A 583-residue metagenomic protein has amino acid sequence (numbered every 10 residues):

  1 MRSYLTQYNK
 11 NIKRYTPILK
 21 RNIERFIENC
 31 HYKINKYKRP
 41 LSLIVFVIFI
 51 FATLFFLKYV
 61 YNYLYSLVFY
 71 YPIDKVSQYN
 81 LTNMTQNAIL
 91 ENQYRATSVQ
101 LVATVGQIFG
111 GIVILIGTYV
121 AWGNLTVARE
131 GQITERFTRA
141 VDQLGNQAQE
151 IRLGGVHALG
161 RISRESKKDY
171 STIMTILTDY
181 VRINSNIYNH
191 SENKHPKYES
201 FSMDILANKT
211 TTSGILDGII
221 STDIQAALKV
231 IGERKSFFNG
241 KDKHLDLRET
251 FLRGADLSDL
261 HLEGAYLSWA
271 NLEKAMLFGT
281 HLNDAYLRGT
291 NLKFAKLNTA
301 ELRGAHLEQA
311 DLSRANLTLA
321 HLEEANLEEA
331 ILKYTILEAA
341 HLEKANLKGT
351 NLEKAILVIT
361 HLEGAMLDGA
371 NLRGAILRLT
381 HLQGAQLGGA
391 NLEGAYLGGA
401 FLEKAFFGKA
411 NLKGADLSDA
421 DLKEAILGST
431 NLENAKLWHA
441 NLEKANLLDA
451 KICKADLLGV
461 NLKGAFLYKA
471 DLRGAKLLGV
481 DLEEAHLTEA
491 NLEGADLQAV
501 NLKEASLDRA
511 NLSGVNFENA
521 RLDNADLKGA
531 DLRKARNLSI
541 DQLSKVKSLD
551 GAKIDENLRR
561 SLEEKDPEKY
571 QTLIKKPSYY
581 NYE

Functional and structural regions predicted by a protein language model:
M1-E583: Intrinsic low-complexity/IDR segments
